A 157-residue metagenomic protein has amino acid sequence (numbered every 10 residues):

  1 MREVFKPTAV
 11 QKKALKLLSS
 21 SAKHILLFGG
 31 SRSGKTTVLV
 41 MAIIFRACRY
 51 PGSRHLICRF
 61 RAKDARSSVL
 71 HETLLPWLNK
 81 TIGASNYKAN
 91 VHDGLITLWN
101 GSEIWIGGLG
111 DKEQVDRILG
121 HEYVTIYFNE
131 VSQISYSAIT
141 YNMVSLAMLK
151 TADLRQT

Functional and structural regions predicted by a protein language model:
M1-T157: Phosphate/NTP-binding elements of NTP-utilizing enzymes
